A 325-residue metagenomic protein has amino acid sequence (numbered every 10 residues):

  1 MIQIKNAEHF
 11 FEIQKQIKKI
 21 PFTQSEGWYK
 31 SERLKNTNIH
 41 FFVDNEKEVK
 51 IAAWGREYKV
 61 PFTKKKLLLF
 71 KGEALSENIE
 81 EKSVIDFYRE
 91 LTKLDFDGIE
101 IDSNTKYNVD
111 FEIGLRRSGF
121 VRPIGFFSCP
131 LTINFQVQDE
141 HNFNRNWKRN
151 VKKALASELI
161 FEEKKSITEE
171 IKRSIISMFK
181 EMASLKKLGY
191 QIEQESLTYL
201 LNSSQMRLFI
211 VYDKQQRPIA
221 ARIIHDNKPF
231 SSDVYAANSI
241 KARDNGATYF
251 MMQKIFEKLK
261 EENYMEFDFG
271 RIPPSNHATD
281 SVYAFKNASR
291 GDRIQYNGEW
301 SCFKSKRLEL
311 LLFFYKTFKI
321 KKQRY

Functional and structural regions predicted by a protein language model:
I2-K47, I51-F62, T105-N108, G114-F126 (+1 more regions): A conserved beta-strand-loop-helix scaffold within acyl/acetyltransferase catalytic domains
I4-A7, I39, E57-P61, R116-H141 (+1 more regions): Active-site/acyl-donor-binding loops of N-acyltransferases
L67-I79, S184, A237-N245: Short histidine-centered catalytic/ligand-binding loop motif
K71-G114: A gly/proline- and charged-residue-enriched helix-loop-helix capping module
I79-S83, G189-I192, A247: Soluble or luminal CAZymes and related metallo-dependent hydrolases
V84-E90, Q205-S305: Aromatic (often tryptophan-rich) hydrophobic motifs at membrane interfaces
G98-I101, E162, D268-G270: Short catalytic-loop micro-motif centered on adjacent basic/acidic residues
I101-S103, W147-R149, Y249, Q253: Tryptophan-centric aromatic hotspots in well-structured domains and transmembrane helices
